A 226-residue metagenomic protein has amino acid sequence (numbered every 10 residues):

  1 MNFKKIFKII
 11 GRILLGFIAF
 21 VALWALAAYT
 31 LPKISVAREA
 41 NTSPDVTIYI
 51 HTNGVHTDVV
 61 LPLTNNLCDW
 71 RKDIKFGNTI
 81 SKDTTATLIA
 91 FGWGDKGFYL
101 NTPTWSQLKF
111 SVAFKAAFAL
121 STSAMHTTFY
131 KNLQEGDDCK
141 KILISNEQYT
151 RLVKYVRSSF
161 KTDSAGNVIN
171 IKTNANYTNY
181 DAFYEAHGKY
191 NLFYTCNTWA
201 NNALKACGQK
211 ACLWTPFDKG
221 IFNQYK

Functional and structural regions predicted by a protein language model:
N2-T30, A37, S158-K226: Activation targets extended, charge/polar-rich intrinsically disordered C-terminal tails
T30-T47, N53: Alpha-helical transmembrane signal-anchor/signal-peptide segments
I50-L143: Glycine-rich catalytic cores of cysteine/serine-nucleophile enzymes that process amide/ester linkages in cell-envelope
E135-S145, A182-N191: Second-shell loop/turn segments in exported
C139-S159: Internal catalytic-core helix/loop-beta-alpha segment that presents or stabilizes conserved functional determinants
